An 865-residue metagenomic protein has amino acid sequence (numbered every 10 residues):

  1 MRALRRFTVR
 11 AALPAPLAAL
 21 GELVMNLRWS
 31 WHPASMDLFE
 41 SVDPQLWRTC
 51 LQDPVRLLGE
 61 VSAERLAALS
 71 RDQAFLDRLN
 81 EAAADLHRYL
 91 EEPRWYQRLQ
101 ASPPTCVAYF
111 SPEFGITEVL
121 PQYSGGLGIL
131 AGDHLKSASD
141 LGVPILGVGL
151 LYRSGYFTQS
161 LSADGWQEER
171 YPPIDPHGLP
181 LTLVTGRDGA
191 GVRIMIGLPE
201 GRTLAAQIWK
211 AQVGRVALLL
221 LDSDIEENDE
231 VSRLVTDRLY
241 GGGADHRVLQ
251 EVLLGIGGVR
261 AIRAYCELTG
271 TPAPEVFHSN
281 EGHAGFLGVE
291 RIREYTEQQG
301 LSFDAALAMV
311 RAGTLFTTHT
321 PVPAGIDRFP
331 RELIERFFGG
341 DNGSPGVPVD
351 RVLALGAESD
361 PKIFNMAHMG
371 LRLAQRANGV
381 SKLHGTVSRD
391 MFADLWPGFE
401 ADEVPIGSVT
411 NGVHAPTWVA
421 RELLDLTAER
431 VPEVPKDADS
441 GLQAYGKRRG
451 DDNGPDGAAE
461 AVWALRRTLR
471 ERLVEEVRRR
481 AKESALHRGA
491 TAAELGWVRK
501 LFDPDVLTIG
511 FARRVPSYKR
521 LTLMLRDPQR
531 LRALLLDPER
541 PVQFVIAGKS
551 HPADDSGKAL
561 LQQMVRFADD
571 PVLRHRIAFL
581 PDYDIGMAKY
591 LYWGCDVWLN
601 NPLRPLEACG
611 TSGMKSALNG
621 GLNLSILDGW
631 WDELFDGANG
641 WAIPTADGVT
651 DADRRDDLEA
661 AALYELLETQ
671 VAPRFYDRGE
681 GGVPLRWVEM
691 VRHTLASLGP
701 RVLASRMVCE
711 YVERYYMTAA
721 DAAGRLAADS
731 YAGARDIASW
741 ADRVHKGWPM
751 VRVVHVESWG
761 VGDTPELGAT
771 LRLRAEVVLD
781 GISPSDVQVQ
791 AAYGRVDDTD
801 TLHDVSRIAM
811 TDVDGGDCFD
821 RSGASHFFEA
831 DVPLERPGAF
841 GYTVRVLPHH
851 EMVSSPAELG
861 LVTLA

Functional and structural regions predicted by a protein language model:
M1-A865: Catalytic cores of carbohydrate-active enzymes across secretory and cytosolic contexts
